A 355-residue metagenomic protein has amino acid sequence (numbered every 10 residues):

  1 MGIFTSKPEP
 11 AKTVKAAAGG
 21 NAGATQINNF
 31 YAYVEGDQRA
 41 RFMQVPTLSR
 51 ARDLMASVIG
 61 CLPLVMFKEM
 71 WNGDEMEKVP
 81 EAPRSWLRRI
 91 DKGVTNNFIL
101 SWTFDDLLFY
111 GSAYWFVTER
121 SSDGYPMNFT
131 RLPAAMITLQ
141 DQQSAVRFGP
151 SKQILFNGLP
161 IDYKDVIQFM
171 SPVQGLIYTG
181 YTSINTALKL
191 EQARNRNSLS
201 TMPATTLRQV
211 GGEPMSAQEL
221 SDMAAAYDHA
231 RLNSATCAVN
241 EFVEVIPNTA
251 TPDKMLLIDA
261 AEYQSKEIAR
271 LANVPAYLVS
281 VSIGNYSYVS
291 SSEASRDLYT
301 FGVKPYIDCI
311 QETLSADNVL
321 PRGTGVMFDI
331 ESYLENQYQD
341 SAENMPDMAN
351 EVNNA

Functional and structural regions predicted by a protein language model:
M1-L257, A261-Y263, E267, Q339-A355: Structured, contiguous alpha/beta core segments that scaffold functional sites
T236-V239, A276-S287, A316-L320: Short acidic alpha-helical/loop segments enriched in Asp/Glu that coordinate divalent cations
V245-P247, N285-Y288, N336: Flexible loop/turn segments at secondary-structure boundaries
R270-A272, C309: An amphipathic, hydrophobic-aromatic interaction surface with interspersed Lys/Arg that forms lipid/phosphate-bearing
S295-I330: Long, compositionally biased
D317-A355: Charged substrate- and nucleic-acid-binding regions of tRNA-handling and nucleotidyl-transfer enzymes, centered on
